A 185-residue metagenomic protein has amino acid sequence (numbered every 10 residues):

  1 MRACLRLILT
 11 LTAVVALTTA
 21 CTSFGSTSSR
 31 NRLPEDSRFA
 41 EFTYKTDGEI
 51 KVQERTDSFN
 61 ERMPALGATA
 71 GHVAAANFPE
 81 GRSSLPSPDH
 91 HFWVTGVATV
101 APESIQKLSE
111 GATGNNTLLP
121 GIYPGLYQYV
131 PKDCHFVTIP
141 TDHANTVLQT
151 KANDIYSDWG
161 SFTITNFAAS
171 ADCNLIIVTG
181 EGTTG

Functional and structural regions predicted by a protein language model:
M1-L11: Bacterial N-terminal signal peptides that target proteins for export
L17-A20: C-terminal motif of bacterial Sec signal peptides marking the signal peptidase cleavage site
T22-G25: Bacterial signal peptide processing site
N31-I50: Post-signal peptide N-terminal segment of mature Sec-exported envelope proteins
K51-P64: Short aromatic-glycine motifs in intrinsically disordered, low-complexity regions
A65-D142: Mature extracytoplasmic domains of secretory-pathway proteins
P131-S161: Acidic, glycine-rich flexible loop segments
A152-G185: Extracellularly exposed regions in secreted/surface proteins, prominently low-complexity, repeat-rich
